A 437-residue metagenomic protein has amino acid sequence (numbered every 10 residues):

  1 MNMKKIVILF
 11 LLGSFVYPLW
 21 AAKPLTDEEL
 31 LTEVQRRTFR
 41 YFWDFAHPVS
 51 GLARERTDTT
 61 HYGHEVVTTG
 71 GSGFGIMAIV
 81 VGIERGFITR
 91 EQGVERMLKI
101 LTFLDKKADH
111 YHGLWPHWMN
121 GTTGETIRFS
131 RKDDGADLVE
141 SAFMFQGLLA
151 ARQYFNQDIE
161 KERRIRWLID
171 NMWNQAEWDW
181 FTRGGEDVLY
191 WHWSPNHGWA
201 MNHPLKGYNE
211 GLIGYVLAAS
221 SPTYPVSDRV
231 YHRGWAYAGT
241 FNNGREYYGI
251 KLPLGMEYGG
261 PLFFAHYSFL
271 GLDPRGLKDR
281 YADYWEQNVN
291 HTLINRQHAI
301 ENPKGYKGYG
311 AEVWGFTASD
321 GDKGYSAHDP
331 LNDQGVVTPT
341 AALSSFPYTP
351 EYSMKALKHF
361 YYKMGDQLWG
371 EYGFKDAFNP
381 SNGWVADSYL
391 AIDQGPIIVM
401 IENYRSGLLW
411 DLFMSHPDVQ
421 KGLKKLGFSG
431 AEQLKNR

Functional and structural regions predicted by a protein language model:
M1-M3: N-terminal secretory signal peptides that target proteins for export/translocation
I6-F15: Sec-dependent N-terminal signal peptides
Y17-A21: Sec/Tat signal peptide C-region and signal peptidase I cleavage site
A22-R437: Ser/Thr/Asn(+Pro)-rich, low-complexity disordered segments
